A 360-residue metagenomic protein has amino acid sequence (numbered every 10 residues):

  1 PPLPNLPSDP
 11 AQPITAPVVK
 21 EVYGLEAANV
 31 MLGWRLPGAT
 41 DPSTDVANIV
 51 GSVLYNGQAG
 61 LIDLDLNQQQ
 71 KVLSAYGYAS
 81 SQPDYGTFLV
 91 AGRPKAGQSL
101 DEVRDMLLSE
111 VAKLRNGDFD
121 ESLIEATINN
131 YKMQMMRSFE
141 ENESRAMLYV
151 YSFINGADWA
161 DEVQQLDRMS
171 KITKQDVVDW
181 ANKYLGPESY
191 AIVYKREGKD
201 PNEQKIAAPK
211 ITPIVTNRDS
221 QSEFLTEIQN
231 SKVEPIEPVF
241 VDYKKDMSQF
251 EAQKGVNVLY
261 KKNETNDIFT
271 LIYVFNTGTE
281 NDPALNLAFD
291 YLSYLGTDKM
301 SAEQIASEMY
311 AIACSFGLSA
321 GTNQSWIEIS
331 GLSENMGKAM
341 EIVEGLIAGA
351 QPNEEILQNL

Functional and structural regions predicted by a protein language model:
P1-Y23, A28-N29, L64, D161-V274: Proteolytic maturation boundary segments
A27-G38, D63-K171, A191-K195, E203-K205 (+3 more regions): M16 family metallopeptidases and their MPP-like homologs
P42: Active-site rim recognition segments
Q175, G349-E355: Peptidyl-prolyl cis-trans isomerase
